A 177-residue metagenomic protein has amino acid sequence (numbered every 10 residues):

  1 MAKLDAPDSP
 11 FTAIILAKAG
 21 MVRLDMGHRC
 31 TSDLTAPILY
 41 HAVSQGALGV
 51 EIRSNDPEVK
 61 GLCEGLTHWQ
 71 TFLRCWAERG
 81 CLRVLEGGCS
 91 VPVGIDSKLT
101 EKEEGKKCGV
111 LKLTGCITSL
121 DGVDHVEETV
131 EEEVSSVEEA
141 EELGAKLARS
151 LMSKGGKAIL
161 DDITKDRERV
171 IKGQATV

Functional and structural regions predicted by a protein language model:
M1-V177: Small-molecule-sensing regulatory modules
